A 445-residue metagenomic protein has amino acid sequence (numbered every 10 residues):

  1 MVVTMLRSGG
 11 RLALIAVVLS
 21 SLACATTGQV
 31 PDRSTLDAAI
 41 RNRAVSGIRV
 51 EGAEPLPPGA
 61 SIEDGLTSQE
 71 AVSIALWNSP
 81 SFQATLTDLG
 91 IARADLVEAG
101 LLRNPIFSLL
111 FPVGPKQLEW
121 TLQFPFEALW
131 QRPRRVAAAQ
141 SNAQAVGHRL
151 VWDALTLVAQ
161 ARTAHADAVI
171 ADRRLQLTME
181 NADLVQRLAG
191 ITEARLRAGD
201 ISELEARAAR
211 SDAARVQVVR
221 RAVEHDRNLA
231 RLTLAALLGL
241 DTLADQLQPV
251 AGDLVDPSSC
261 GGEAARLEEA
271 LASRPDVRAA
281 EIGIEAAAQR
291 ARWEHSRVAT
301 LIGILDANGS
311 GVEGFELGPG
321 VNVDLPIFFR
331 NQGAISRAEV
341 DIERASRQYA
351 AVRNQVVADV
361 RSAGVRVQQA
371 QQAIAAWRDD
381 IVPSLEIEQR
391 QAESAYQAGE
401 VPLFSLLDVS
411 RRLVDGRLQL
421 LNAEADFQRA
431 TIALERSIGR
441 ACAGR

Functional and structural regions predicted by a protein language model:
M1-W77, E224-E269, E435-R445: Terminal intrinsically disordered/low-complexity segments used for targeting and assembly
A25, H148, D153-E269, A363-R366 (+3 more regions): Periplasmic alpha-helical coiled-coil/stalk elements that build and connect Gram-negative outer-membrane
A25-A44, I48, S73-A128, R231 (+7 more regions): A small-residue-enriched
S61, Q69-N78, A138, I201 (+7 more regions): Amphipathic alpha-helical coiled-coil scaffold segments and their short linker/junction regions
L86, A137-Q140, E203-S211, L403-R411: Short, charged, amphipathic alpha-helical segments
S202, V356, A363, G399-L403: Alpha-helical heptad-repeat coiled-coil segments that mediate oligomerization/polymerization in large
R215-T242, Q348, A370, E386-R440: Short segments within alpha-helical structural elements
